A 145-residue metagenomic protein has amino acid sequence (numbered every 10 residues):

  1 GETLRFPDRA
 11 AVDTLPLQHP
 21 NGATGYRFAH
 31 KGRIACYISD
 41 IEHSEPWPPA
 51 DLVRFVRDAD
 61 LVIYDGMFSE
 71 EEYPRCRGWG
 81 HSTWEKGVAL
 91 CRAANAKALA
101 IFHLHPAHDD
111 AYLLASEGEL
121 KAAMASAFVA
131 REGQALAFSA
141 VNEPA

Functional and structural regions predicted by a protein language model:
G1-A50, R54-F55, Q134-A145: Core dinuclear metal-dependent hydrolase active-site scaffold
S44-G133: Cap/insert and terminal regions of metallo-dependent hydrolase folds
